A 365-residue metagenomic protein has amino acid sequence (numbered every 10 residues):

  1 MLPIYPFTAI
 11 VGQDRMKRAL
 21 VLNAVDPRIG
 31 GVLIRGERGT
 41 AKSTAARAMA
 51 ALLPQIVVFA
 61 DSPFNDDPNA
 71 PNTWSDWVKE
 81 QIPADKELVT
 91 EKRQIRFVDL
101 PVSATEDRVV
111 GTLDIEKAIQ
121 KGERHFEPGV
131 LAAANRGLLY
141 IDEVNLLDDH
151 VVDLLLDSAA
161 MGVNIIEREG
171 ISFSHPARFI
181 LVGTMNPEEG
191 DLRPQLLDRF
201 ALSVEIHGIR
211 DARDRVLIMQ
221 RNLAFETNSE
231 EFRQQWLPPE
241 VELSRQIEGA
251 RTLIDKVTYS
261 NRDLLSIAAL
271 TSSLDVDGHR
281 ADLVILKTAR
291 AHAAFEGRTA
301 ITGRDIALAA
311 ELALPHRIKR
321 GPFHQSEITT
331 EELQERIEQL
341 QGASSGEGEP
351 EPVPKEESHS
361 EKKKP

Functional and structural regions predicted by a protein language model:
M1-R213: Conserved ASCE/P-loop NTPase catalytic core
A41, A268-R280, A291-P365: C-terminal engagement/docking regions of AAA+ P-loop ATPases
T44, A48-L52, S62, W74 (+9 more regions): Short alpha-helix boundary/capping motifs
P63, E231-W236, F323-H324: Short, flexible loop/turn segments with low-complexity composition
E123, G129, F173, V241-E242 (+3 more regions): Short leucine-rich amphipathic alpha-helices used at interfaces
V151-V152, R210-I318: Basic, amphipathic alpha-helical bundle interface domains used for macromolecular binding and assembly
G190-L197, S203-V204, F232-R245, L253-R262 (+1 more regions): A broadly tuned preference for mixed-charge, low-complexity surface segments
